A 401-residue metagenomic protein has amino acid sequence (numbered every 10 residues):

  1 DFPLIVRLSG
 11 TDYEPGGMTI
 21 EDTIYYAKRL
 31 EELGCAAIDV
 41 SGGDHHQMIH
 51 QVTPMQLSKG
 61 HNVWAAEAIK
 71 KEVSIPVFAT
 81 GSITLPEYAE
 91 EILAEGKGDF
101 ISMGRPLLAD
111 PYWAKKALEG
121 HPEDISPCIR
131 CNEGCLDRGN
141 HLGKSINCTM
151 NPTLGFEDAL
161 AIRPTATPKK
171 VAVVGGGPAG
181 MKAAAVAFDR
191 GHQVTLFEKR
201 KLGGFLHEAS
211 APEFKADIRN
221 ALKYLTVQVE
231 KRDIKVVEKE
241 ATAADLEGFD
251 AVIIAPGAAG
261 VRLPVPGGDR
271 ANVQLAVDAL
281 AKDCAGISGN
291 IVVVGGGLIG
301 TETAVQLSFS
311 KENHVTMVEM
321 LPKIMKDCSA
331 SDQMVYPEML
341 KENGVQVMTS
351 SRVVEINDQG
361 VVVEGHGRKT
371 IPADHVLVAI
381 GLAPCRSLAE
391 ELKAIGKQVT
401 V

Functional and structural regions predicted by a protein language model:
D1-V174, P178, V186-D189, V194 (+2 more regions): Flavin-dependent oxidoreductase catalytic cores
E32, K71-E72, A94, D189 (+5 more regions): Residues at the C-terminal ends
C35, G98, V229, F249-D250 (+1 more regions): Local beta-strand N-terminus motif with an aromatic residue
V52-S58, A161-R163, P168, E208-N220 (+2 more regions): Short, contiguous acidic/charged loop-to-helix segments that flank catalytic cores in large enzymes
G81, V237-A241, L275-V277, T349-S351 (+1 more regions): Short loop/edge segments at beta-strand edges and connector loops that shape dinucleotide/nucleotide cofactor-binding
T165-F197, L202, V237-A244, G248 (+5 more regions): Rossmann-like dinucleotide/flavin-binding elements
L196-R232, V236, A304-S351: Rossmann-like dinucleotide-binding cores of NAD(P)H-dependent redox enzymes
